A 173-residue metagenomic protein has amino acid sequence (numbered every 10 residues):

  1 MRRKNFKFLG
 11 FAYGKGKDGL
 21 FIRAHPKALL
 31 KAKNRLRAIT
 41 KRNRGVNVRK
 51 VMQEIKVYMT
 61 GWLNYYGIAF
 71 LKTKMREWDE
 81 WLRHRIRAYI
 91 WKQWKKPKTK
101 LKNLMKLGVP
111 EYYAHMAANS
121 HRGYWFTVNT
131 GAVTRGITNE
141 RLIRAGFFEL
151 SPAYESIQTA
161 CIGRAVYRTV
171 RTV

Functional and structural regions predicted by a protein language model:
M1-V173: Non-catalytic terminal/accessory segments
